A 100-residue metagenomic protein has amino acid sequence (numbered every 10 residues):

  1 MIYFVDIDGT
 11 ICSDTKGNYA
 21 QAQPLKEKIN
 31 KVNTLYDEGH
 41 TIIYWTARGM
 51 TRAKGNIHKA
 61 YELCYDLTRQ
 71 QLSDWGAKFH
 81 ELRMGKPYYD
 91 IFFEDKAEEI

Functional and structural regions predicted by a protein language model:
M1-I100: Catalytic phosphate/metal-binding cores of nucleic-acid and nucleotide-processing enzymes, i.e., regions that mediate
